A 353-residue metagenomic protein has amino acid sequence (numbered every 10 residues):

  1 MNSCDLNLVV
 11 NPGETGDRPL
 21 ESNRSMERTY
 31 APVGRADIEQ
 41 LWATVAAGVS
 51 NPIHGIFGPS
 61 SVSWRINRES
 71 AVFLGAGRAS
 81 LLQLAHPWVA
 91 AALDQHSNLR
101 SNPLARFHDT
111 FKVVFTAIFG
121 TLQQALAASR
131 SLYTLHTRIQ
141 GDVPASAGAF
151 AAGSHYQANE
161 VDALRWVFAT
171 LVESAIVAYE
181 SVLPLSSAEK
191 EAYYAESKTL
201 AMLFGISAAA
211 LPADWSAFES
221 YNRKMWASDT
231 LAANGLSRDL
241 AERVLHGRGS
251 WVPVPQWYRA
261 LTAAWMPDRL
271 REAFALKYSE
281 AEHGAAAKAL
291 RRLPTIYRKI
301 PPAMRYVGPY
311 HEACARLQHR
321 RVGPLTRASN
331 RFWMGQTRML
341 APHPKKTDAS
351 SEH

Functional and structural regions predicted by a protein language model:
N2-H353: Mature, function-bearing regions of proteins
